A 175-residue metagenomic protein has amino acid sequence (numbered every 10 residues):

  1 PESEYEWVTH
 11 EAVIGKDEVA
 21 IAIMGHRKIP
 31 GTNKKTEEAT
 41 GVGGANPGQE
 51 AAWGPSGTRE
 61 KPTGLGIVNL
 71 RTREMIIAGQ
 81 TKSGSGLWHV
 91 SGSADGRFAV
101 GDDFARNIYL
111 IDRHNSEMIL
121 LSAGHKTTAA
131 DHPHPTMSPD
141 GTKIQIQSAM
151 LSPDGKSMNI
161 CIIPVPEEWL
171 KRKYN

Functional and structural regions predicted by a protein language model:
P1-N175: Sequence signature of WD/YWTD-type beta-propeller architectures
